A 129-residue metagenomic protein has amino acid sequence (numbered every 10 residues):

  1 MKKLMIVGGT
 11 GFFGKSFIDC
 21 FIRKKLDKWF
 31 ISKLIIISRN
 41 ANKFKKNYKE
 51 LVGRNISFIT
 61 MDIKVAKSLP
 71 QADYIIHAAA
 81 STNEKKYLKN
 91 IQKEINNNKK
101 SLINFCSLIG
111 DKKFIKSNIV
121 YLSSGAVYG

Functional and structural regions predicted by a protein language model:
K2-D27: N-terminal Rossmann NAD(P)H-binding glycine-rich loop of SDR-like oxidoreductase domains
V7, I37, I75-S81, I119-G125: SDR active-site strand-loop-helix element
S32-I35: Short beta-strand element of Class I
I37-N42, I63: N-terminal Rossmann-fold cofactor-binding loop
K49-V65: Rossmann-fold cofactor-recognition segment
T60-N97: NAD(P)H-binding glycine-rich loop region in Rossmannoid oxidoreductase-like domains and their noncatalytic homologs
Q92, N96-I103, S117: Conserved internal alpha-helix in NAD(P)-dependent oxidoreductase domains
I103-G129: Conserved Rossmann-fold NAD(P)-dependent oxidoreductase catalytic core, especially the SDR/UDP-sugar
